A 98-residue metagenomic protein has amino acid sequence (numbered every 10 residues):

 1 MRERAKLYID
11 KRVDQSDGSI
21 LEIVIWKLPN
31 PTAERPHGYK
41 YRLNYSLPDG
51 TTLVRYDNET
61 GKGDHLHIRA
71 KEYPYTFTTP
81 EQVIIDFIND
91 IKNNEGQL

Functional and structural regions predicted by a protein language model:
M1-H65: The feature represents the first ordered module of a protein
K71-L98: Short, compact, well-ordered microdomains
